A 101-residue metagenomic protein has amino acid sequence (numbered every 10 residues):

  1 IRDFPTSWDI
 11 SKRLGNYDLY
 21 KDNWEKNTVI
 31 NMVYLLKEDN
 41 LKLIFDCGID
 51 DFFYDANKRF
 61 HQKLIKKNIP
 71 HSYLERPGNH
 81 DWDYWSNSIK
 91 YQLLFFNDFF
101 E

Functional and structural regions predicted by a protein language model:
I1-E101: Non-catalytic cap/lid and distal C-terminal segments of serine-dependent acyl enzymes
